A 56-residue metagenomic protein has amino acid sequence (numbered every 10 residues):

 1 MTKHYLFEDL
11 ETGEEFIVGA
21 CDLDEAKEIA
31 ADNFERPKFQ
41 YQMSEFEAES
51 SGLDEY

Functional and structural regions predicted by a protein language model:
M1-E14: Short aromatic-glycine-(Arg/Gly/Cys) micro-motifs in beta-strand/loop hairpins
E14, L23-I29, N33: Acidic, low-complexity, intrinsically disordered interaction modules
A31-Y56: Short, mixed-charge low-complexity intrinsically disordered segments
